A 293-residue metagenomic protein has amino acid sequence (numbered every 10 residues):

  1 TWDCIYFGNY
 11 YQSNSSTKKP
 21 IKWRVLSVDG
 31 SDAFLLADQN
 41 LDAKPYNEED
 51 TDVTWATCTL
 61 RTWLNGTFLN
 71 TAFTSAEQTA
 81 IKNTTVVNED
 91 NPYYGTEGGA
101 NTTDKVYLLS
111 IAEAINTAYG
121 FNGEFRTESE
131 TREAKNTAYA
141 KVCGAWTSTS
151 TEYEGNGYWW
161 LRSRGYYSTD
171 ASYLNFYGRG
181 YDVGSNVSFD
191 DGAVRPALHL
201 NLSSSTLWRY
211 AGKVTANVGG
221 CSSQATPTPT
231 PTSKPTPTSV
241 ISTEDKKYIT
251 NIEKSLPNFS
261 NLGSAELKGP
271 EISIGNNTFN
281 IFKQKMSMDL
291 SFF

Functional and structural regions predicted by a protein language model:
T1-A225, D245-I249: Collagenous Gly-X-Y triple-helix signature in extracellular proteins
T1-F7, K234-G263: N-terminal low-complexity, Pro/Thr/Ser-rich intrinsically disordered segments that act as propeptides or flexible
C58, T230, Q284-K285: Charged/polar low-complexity intrinsically disordered segments
Q224-T238: Ser/Thr-rich, Proline-interspersed low-complexity disordered segments
Y248, I252-M286: N-terminal recruitment modules of adaptor/scaffold proteins
F293: Phosphoinositide-dependent membrane-docking surfaces
